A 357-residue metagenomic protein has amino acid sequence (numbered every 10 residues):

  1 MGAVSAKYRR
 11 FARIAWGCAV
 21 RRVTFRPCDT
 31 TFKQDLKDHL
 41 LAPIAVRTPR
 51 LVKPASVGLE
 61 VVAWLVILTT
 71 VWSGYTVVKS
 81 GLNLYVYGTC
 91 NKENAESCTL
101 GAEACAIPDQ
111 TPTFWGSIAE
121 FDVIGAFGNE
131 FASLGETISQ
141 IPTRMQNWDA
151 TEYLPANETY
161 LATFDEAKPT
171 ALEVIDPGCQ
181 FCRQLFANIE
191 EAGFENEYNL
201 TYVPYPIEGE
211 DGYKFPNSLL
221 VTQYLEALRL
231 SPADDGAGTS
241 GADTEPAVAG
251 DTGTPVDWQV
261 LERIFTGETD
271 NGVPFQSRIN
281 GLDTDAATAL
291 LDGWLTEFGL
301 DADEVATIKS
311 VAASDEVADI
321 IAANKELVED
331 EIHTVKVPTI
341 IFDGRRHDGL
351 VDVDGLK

Functional and structural regions predicted by a protein language model:
M1-C28: Hydrophobic alpha-helical segments
V4-S5, L68-V86: Membrane-interface motif at the C-terminal end of an N-terminal transmembrane signal
T24-L40, C98-P108: Cytosolic juxtamembrane regulatory segments of multi-pass membrane proteins
D35-T69: Loop-to-transmembrane boundary segments
S80-L219, S240, A318-H333: Extracytoplasmic thiol/disulfide redox context detector
V174-I175, V203-P206, R263-F265, D343-R345 (+1 more regions): Active-site-proximal beta-strand/loop segments in catalytic clefts of secreted hydrolases
R183-T296: Structural alpha/beta surface segment adjacent to cysteine/selenocysteine redox centers across thiol/disulfide enzymes
D285, A289-K357: C-terminal cap of thioredoxin/glutaredoxin-like
